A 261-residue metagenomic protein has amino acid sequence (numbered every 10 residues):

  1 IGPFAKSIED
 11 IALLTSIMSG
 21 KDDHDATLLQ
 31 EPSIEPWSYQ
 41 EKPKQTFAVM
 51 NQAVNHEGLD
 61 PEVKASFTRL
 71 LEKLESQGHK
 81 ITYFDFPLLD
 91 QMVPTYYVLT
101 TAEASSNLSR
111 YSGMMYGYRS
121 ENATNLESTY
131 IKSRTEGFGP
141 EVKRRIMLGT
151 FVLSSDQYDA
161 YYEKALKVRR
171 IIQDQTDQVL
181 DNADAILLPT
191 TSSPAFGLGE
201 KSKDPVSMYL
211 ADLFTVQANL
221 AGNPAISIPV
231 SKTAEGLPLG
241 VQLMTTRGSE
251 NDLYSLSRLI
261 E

Functional and structural regions predicted by a protein language model:
I1-A65, L70, S128-K132: A short helix-breaking turn/cap at a secondary-structure junction
P3-E9, S16-H24, Q52-N55, E72-K80 (+6 more regions): Generic secondary-structure signature for well-ordered alpha-helical cores
D22-L28, H79-D85, G117-R119, I226: Acidic/polar loop patches that form or flank catalytic/metal-binding clefts of enzymes that bind anionic ligands
E41, A48-M50, F67, S76 (+5 more regions): Multi-pass membrane proteins that catalyze or facilitate reactions on polyprenyl-/lipid-phosphate substrates and their
A48, S76-Y96, T233: Short connector loops at secondary-structure junctions
Q52-H56, L89, L153-S154, S193-A195: A short, flexible beta-alpha/helix-coil linker loop
G58-E62, T95, E200-S202: Short, solvent-exposed loop/turn segments at secondary-structure boundaries
I81, T100-S106, R110, R119-E261: Glycine-rich, small-residue loops and helix-cap segments that act as flexible hinges at active-site edges
